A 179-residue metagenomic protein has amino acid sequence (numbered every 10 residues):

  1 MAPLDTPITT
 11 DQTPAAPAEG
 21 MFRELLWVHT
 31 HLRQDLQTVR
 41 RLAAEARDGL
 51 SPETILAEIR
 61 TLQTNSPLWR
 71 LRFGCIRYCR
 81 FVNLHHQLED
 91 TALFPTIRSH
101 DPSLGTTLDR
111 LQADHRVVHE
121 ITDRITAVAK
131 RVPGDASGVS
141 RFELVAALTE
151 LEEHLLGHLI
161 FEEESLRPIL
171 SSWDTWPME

Functional and structural regions predicted by a protein language model:
M1-E179: Small-residue-biased structural context
